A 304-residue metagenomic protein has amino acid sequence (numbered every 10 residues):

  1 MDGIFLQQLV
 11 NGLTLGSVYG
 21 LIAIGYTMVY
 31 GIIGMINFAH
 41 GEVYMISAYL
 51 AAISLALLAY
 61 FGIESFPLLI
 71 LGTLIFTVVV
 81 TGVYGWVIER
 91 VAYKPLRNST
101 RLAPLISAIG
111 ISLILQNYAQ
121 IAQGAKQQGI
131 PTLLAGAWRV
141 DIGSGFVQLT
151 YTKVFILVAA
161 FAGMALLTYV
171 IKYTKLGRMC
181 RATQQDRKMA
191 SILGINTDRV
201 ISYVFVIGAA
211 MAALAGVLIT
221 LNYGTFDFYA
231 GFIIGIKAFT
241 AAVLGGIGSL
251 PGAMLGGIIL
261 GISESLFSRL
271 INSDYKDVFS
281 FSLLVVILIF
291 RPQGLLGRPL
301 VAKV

Functional and structural regions predicted by a protein language model:
M1-A23, L50, F61-T73, S99-A103 (+3 more regions): Membrane-interfacial amphipathic/re-entrant helices at transmembrane-helix boundaries
D2-V18, V170-K175, I201-A242, S265-V278: Inter-helical junctions in multi-pass inner-membrane proteins, predominant in energy-converting antiporter-like
F5-A56, V87, V91-A103, G246-L250: Single transmembrane alpha-helix segments in multi-pass membrane proteins
L15, G145-D227, L250-L255: Helix-loop-helix "hairpin" substructures at the membrane interface of multi-pass membrane proteins
G41-V43, Y223-L250, G256, I287-L288: Glycine-rich helix-loop "coupling/hinge" segments at transmembrane-helix boundaries in multipass transporters
A48-I53, L74-Y84, I109-A119, A159-T168 (+3 more regions): Hydrophobic core segments of alpha-helical transmembrane domains in multi-pass membrane transport and ion-translocation
F61-I111, Y118, L255-L260, E264 (+1 more regions): Alpha-helical transmembrane segments within multi-pass membrane transporters and channels
P95-L96, R101-Y173, V200-Y203, L266 (+4 more regions): Transmembrane helix-bundle core of multi-pass membrane transporters and related energy-transducing complexes
